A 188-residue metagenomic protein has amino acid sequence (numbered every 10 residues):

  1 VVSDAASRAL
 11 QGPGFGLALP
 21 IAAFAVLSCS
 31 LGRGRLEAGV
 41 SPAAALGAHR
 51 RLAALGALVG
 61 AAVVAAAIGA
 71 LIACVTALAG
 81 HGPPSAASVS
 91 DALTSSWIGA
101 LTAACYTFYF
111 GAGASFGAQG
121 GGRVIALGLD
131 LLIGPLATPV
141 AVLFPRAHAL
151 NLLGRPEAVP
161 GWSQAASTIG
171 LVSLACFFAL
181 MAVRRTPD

Functional and structural regions predicted by a protein language model:
V1-G34, A54-G121, P160-S167: Secretory targeting signals
V2-L10, F116, G121-D188: Terminal transmembrane helical anchor/hairpin motif
C29, V40-P42: N-terminal, well-ordered alpha-helical segments
G32, A44, R184-P187: Alpha-helix boundary recognition
P42-R51: Short helix-to-coil transition segments within interhelical loops that connect adjacent transmembrane helices
H49, Y109, A179-A182: Generic detector of short, well-ordered, non-transmembrane alpha-helical segments enriched in hydrophobic residues
